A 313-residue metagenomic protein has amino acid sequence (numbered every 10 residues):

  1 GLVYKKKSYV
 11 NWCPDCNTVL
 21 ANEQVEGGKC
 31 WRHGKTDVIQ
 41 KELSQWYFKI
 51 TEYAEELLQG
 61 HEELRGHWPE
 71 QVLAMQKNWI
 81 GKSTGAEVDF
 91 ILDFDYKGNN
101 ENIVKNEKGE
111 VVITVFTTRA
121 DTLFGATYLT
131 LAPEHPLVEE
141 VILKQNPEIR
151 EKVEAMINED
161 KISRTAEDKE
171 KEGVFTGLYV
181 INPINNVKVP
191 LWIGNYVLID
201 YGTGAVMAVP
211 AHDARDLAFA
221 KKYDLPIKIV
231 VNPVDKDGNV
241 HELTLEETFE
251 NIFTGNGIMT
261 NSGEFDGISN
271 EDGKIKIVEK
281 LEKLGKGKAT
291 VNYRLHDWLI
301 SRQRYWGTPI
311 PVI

Functional and structural regions predicted by a protein language model:
L2-V112, A205-I313: Residue patterns forming the tRNA-binding/recognition surfaces of aminoacyl-tRNA synthetases and related DALR
E26-G27, S44-Q45, T117-T122, I193-L198 (+1 more regions): A short, sequence-level motif marking secondary-structure junctions
G28, A86, A126, T176-L178 (+1 more regions): Change "...and in nucleic-acid phosphodiester-cleaving endonucleases..." to "...and in nucleic-acid processing enzymes
Y47-I50, E55, F124-K152, I258-M259: Nucleotide/phosphate-binding sheet-loop regions of phosphoryl- and nucleotidyl-transfer enzymes
F48-K49, T114-F116, L123-L131, V189-I193 (+1 more regions): Short hydrophobic-aromatic micro-motifs
W79-T84, A120-T122, E170-V174, P183-N185 (+1 more regions): A short catalytic or substrate-binding loop motif that flags glycine-/basic-rich loops and adjacent residues that bind
I113-H135, W298, R304-P311: Conserved phosphate/anionic-ligand binding catalytic regions in large, soluble enzymes, centered on
H135-P233, L245-E247, N251: Catalytic alpha/beta core of large soluble enzyme barrels
